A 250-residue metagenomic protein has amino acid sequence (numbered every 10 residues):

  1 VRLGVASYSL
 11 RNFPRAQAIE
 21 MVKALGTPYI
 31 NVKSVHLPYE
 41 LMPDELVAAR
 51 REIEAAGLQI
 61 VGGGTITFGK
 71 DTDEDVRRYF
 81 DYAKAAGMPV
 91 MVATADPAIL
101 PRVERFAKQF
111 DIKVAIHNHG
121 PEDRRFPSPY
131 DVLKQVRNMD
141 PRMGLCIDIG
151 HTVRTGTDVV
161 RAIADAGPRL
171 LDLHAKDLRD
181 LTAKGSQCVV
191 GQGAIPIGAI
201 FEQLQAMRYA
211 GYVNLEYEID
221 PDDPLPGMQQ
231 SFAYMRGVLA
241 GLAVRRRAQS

Functional and structural regions predicted by a protein language model:
V1-L3, R11-P28, F126-I147, V153-S250: Histidine-acidic metal/acid-base catalytic patches
V1-R15, K33, G62-T67: Boundary/entry segment of secreted carbohydrate-active catalytic domains
A16-I19, H36, E52-I147, V153-G156 (+2 more regions): Active-site acidic/histidine proton-transfer and metal-coordination neighborhood in alpha/beta enzyme cores
L25-S34, L58: Short, conserved active-site loops that position catalytic residues or coordinate cofactors/metal ions across diverse
N31-E54: Glycine-rich, proline-tolerant flexible connector loops at the mouths of alpha/beta enzymes
K33, I66, T94, K176 (+1 more regions): Conserved residues at the C-terminal ends of beta-strands
V35-E40, I66, K184-C188: Vicinal oxygen chelate
